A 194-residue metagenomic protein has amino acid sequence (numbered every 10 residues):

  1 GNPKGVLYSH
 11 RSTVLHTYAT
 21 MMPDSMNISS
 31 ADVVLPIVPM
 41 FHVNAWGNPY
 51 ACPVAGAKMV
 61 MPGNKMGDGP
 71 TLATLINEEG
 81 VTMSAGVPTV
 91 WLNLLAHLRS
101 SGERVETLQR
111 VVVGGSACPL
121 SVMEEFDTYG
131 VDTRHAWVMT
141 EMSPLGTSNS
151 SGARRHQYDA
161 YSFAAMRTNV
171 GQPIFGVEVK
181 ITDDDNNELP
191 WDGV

Functional and structural regions predicted by a protein language model:
G1-H16: Conserved AMP-binding A3 loop
N2, H42, F175: Nucleotide-sugar-dependent glycosyltransferase donor-binding/catalytic pocket residues
G5-L7, P36, K58-K65, R134: Short beta-strand->loop structural element characteristic of the AMP-binding/adenylate-forming
L7, A85, P173: Short aromatic/basic micro-patch
V14-V33, V43-T82, H97: Conserved AMP-binding/adenylation subdomain of ANL enzymes
S29-V33, E106-L108, N169: Short acidic capping loops at alpha-helix termini that bridge into adjacent secondary structure
V54-A57, E78-G86, L92-A165, E178 (+1 more regions): Gly/Ser/Thr-rich phosphate-binding loop
P173-V194: Conserved beta-loop-beta connector loops within the AMP-binding
